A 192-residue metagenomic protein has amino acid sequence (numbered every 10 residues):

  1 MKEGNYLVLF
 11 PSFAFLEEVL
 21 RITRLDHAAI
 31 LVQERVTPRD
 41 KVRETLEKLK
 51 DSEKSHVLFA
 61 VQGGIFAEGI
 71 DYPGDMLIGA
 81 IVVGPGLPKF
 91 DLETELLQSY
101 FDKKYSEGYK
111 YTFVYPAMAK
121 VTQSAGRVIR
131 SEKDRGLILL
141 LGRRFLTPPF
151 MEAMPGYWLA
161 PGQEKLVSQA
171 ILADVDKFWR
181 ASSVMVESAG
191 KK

Functional and structural regions predicted by a protein language model:
M1-K192: ASCE RecA-like P-loop NTPase motor cores that couple ATP hydrolysis to mechanical translocation on nucleic acids
